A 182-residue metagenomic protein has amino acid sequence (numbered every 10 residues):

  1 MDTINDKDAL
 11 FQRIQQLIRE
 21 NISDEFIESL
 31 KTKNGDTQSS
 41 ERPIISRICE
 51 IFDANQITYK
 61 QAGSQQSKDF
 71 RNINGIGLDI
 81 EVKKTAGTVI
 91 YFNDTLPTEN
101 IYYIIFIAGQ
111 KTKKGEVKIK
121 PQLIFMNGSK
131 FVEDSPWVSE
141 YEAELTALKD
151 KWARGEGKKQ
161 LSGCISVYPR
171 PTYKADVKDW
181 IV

Functional and structural regions predicted by a protein language model:
M1-N74, K84-V182: Nucleic-acid endonuclease domains
D79-K83: Extended, Lys/Arg-enriched charged tracts that mediate electrostatic binding to polyanionic substrates
